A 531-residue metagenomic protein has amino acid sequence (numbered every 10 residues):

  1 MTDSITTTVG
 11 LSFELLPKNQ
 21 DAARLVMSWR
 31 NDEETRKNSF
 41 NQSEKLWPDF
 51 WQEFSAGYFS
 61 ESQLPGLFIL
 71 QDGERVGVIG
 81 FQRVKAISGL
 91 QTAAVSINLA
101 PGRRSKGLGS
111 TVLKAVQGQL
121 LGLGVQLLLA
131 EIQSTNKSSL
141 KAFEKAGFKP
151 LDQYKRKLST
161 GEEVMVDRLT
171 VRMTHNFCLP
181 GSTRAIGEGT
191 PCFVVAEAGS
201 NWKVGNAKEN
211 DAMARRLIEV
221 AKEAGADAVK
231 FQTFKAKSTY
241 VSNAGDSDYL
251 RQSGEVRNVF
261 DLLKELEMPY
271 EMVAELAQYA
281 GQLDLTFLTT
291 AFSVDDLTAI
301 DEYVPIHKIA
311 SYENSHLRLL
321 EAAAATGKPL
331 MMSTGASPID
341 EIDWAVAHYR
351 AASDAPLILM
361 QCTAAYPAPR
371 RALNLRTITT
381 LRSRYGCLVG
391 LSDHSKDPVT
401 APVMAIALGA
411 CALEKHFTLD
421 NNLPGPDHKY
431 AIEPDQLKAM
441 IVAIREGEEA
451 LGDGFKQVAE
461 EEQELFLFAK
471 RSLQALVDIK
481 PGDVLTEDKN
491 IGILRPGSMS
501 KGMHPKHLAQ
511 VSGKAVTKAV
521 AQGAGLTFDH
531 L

Functional and structural regions predicted by a protein language model:
M1-R24, L169-H175: Conserved N-terminal entry element of GNAT/NAT acetyltransferase domains
S28-K45: Helix-loop element at the rim of GNAT/NAT acetyltransferase active sites that forms part of the acceptor-substrate
Q42-G102: Acetyl-CoA-dependent GNAT
F50, Q82-R83, V116, L123 (+3 more regions): Long, contiguous binding/interaction regions
S105-Q119, L140-K145: Conserved acetyl-CoA-binding loop-helix of GNAT-fold acetyltransferases
L129-I132, K149-V166: Conserved catalytic-core motifs of GNAT/GCN5-like acyltransferases
E144-Y154, I218, A226: Conserved acetyl-CoA-binding loop of GNAT-fold acetyltransferases
T174-L531: Catalytic cores and adjacent flexible loops of soluble metabolic enzymes that perform enolate/carbanion chemistry on
